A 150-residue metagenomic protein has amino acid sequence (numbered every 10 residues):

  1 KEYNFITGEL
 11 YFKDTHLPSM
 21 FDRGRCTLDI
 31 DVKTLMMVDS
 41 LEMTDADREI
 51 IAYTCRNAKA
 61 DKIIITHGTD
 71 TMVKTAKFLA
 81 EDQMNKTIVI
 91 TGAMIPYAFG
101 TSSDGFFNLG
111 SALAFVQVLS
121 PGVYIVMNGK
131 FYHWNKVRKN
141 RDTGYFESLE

Functional and structural regions predicted by a protein language model:
K1-E150: Active-site histidine-anchored catalytic micro-motif
